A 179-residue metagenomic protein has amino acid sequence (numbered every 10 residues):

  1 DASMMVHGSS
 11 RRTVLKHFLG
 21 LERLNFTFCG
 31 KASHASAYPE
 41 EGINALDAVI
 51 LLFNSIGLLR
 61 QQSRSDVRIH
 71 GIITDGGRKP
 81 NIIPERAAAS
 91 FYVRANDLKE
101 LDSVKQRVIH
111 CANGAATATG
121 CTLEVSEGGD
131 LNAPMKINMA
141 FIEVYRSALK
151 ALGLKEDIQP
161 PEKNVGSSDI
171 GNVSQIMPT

Functional and structural regions predicted by a protein language model:
D1-P84, R94, S167-S168: Histidine/acidic-residue-rich, glycine-tolerant segments that coordinate divalent metal ions
G20-L21, I82-A87, I137-F141, Q175-M177: A short, glycine/Asx- and small/polar-enriched loop/turn that sits immediately N-terminal to a beta-strand
H34, V49, F91, Y145 (+1 more regions): Divalent metal-coordination and catalytic microenvironments
P39-D75, N81-I82, L98-S126, K136-D157: Acidic-enriched catalytic cores of C-N bond-cleaving enzymes acting on peptides and small amides
P84-E100: Gly/Ser-rich, acidic/histidine-flanked active-site/gating loops
G128-D130: Helix-rich C-lobe and terminal helical cap/extension of kinase-like folds
I158-T179: Zn-dependent metallopeptidase/amidohydrolase metal-coordination segment
